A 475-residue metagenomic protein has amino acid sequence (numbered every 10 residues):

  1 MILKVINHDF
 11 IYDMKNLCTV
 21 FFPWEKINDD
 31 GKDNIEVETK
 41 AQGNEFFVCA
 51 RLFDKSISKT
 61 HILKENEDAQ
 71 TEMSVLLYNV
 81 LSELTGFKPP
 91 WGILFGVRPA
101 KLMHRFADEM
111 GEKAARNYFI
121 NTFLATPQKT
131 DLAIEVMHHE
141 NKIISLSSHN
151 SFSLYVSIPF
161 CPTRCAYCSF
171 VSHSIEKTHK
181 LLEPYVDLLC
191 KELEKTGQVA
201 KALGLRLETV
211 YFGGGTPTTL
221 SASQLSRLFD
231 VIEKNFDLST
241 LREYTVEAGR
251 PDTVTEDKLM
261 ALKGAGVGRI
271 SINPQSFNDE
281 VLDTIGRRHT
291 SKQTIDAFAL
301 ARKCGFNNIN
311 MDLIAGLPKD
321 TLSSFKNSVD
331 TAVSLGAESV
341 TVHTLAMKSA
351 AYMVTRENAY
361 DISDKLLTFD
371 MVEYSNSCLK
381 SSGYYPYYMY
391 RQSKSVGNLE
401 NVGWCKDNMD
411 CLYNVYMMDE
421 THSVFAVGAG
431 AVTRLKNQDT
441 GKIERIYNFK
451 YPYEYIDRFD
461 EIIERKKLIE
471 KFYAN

Functional and structural regions predicted by a protein language model:
M1-E112, L189, D407-N475: Radical SAM enzyme core and accessory elements
D33, A350-V427: A C-terminal junction/extension of Radical SAM enzymes
V48-A50, V156, I272: Short beta-strand motif preference
L84-K88, F106-L154, L203: N-terminal [4Fe-4S]-dependent radical SAM core
H149-V186: Canonical Radical SAM [4Fe-4S] cluster-binding loop centered on the CxxxCxxC motif and its immediate flanking residues
Y167, A337, A426-V427: Short glycine-/small-residue motifs
S172-Y374: Conserved non-cysteine loop/helix-boundary elements of the Radical SAM core domain that shape
P217, K394, G430-T433: Short, glycine-/Ser/Thr-/acidic-enriched flexible segments
